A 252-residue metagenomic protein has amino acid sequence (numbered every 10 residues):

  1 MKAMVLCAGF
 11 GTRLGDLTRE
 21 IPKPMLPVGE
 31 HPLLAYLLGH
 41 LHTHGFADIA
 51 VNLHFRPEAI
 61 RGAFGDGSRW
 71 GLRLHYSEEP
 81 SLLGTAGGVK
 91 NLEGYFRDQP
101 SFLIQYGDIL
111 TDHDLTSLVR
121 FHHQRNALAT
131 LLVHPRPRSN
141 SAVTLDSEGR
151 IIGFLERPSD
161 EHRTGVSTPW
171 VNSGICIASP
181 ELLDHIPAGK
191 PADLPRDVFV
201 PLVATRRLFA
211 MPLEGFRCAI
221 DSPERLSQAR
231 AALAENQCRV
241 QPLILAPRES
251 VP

Functional and structural regions predicted by a protein language model:
M1-T18, M25: N-proximal low-complexity "stem/linker" segments adjacent to membrane-targeting elements
K2-V5, P27, H31-Y106, L115-S117 (+4 more regions): Conserved N-terminal catalytic core of the sugar/cofactor nucleotidyltransferase
F10, G107-I109: Active-site metal-binding loops of divalent metal-dependent hydrolases
M25, V143-L145, F199, A210: A structural signal for short hydrophobic beta-strand segments in well-ordered beta-sheet cores
L34, I60, L92, D108 (+4 more regions): Residue-level signal for inorganic ion chemistry
G84, A142-R157: Acidic/His-rich active-site region of diverse nucleotide-sugar glycosyltransferases
P100-L103, L110, T116-H123, P137 (+1 more regions): Catalytic-core segments of class I nucleotidyltransferases/pyrophosphorylases that form NMP-activated intermediates
R125-P135: A short, conserved acidic/glycine-rich loop-to-beta-strand motif that forms the donor nucleotide-sugar/metal
